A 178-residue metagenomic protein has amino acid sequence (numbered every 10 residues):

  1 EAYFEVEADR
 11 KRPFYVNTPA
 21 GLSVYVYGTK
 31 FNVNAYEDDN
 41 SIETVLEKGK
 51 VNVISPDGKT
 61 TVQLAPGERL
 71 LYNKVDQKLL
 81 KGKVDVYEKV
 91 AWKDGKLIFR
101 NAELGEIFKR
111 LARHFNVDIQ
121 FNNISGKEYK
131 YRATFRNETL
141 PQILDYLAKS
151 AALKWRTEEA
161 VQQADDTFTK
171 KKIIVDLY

Functional and structural regions predicted by a protein language model:
E1-D76: Short, small/hydrophobic-biased targeting/export segments
Q77-Y178: N-terminal export/assembly leaders
